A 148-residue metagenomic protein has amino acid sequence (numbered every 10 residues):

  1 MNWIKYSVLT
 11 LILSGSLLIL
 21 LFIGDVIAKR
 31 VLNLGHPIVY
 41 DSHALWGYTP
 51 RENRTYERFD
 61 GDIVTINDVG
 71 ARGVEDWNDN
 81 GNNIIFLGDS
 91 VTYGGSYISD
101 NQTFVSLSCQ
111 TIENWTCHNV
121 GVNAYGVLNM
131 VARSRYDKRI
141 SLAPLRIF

Functional and structural regions predicted by a protein language model:
M1-I4: N-terminal Lys/Arg-rich, disordered targeting/topogenic segments
S7-V8, I63-T65, G126-N129: A short linear-motif detector with a strong N-terminal bias
V8-D25: Hydrophobic membrane-insertion alpha-helices, especially the h-region of bacterial N-terminal signal peptides
G24-L32: Membrane-water interface at transmembrane helix exits
V31-T111: Membrane/wall-proximal cationic-aromatic binding patches
I85, G94-F148: Conserved SGNH/GDSL esterase-like catalytic core that processes O-acyl groups on lipids and polysaccharides
